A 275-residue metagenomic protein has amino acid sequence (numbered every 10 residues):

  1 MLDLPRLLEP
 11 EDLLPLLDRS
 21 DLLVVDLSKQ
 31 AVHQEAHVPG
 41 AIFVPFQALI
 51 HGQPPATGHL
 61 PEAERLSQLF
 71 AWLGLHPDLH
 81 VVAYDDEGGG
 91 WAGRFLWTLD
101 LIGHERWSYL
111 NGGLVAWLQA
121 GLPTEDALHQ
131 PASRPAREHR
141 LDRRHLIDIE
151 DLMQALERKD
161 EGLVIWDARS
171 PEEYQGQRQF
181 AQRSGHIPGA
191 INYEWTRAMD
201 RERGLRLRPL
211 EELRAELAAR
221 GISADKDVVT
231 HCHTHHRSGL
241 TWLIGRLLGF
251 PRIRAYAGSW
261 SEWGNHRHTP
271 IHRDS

Functional and structural regions predicted by a protein language model:
L2-P77, D151-A224, N265, H272-D274: Positively charged, proline/Ser/Thr-rich regional signature most characteristic of the Rhodanese/CDC25-like
D26, D85, N111, D167-R169 (+1 more regions): Short beta-strand/turn micro-motifs composed of small residues that flank or help shape donor/cofactor-binding pockets
A41, E87, T234: Residue-level signal for short, function-critical loop segments
P55-D160, Q177-R178, R237-R254, G258-S259: Thiolate-centered catalytic microenvironments shared by cysteine-dependent enzyme domains
V228-T230, L248, H268: C-terminal soluble interaction/assembly domains
T230-R237, E262: Small/polar glycine-rich anion-binding or flexible loop at a beta-alpha turn
R254-S275: Cysteine-dependent PTP/DSP-like catalytic domain, specifically the C-terminal lobe
